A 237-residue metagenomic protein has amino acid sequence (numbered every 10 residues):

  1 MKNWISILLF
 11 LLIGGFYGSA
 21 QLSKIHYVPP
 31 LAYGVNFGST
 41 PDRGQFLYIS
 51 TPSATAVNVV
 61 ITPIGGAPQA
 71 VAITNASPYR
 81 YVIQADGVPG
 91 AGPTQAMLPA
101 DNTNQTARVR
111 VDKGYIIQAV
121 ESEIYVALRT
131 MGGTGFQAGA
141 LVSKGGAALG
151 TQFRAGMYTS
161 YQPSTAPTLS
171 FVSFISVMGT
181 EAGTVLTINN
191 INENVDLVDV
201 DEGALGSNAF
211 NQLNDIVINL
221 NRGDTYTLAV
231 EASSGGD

Functional and structural regions predicted by a protein language model:
M1-S23: Bacterial Sec-dependent N-terminal signal peptides
Q21-D237: Intrinsically disordered, low-complexity linker/terminal regions across diverse proteins
